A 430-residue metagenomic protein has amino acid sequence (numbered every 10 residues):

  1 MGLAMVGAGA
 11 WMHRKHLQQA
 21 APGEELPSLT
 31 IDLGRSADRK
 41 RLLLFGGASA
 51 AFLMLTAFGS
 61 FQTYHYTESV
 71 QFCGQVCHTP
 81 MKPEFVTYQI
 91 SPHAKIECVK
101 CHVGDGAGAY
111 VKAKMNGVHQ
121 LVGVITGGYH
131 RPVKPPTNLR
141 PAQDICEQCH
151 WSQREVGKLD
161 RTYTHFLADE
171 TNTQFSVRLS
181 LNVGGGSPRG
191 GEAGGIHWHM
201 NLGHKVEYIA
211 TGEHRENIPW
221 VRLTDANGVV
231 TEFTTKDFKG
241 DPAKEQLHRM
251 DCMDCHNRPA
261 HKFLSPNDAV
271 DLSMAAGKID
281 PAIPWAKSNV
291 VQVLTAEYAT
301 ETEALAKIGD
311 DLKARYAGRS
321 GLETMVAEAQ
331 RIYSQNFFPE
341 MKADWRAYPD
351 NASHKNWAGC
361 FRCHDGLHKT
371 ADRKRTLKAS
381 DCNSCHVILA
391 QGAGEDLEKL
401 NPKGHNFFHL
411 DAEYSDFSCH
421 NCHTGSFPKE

Functional and structural regions predicted by a protein language model:
M1, V6-P141, L159-Q246, N267-K278 (+4 more regions): Sequence context of c-type cytochrome heme-c attachment sites
C73, C98, C146-C149, C252 (+3 more regions): Short cysteine-rich clusters marking metal-coordination/redox-active sites
H102, H150-Q153, H256, H364 (+2 more regions): Helix-to-catalytic-loop junction in kinase catalytic cores
N138-H150: Internal catalytic or translocation cores that form aromatic/hydrophobic pockets or channels for amphipathic metabolites
R154-V156, A260: Short acidic/polar inter-strand loop motif in beta-rich domains
Q246-Y316: Mixed-charge (acidic/basic) macromolecular-recognition segments
S418, H423-E430: Eukaryotic, compositionally biased intrinsically disordered regions
